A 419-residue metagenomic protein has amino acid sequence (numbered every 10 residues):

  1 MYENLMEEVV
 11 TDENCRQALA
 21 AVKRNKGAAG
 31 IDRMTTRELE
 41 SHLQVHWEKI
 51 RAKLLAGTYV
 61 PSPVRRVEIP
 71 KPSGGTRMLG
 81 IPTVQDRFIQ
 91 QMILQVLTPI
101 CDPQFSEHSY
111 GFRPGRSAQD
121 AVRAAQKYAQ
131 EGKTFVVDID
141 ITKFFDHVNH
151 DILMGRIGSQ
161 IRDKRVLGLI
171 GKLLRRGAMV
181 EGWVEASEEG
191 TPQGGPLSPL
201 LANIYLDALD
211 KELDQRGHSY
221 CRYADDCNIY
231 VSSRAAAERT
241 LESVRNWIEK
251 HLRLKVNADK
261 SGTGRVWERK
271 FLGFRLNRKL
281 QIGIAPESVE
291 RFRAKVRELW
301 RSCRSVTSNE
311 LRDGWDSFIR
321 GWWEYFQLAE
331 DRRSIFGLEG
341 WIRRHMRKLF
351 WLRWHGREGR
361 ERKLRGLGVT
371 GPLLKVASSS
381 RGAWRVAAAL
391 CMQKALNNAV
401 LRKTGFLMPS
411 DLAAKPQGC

Functional and structural regions predicted by a protein language model:
M1-Q44: Non-catalytic, polymerase-adjacent accessory regions of viral genome-replication enzymes
V10-C15, P63-V67, P72, L174 (+1 more regions): Core structural elements
N25-I31, P72, C101-F105, K133-F135 (+6 more regions): Short acidic (Asp/Glu) and glycine-rich catalytic loops that position anionic groups and cofactors
H46-K49, K53-E68, P72, Q104-E268: Conserved polymerase palm-domain catalytic core
Q90-H108: Electropositive, glycine- and tryptophan-enriched low-complexity nucleic-acid-binding patches
R175, N246-R320: A conserved non-catalytic segment of reverse transcriptases and RNA-directed RNA polymerases corresponding to the late
L311-R357, E361-R365: Non-catalytic, peripheral interaction segments enriched in hydrophobic/basic residues
H345, F350, W354-C419: Extended C-terminal regions of large enzymes
